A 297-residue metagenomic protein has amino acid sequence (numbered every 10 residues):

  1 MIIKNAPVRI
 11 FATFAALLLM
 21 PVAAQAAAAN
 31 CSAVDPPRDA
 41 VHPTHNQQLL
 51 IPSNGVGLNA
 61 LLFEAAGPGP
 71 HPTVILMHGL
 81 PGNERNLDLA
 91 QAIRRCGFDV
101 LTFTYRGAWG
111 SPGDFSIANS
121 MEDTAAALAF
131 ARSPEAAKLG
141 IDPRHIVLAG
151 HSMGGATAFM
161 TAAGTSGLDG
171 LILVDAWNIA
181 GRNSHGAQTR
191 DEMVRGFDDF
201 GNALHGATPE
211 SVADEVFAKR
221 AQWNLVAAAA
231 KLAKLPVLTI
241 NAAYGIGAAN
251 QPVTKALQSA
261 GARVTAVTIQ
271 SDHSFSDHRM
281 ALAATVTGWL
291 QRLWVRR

Functional and structural regions predicted by a protein language model:
A27-G69: N-terminal cap/lid segment of alpha/beta-hydrolase-fold proteins
H71, H78-G82: Active-site glycine-rich loops that stabilize anionic/oxyanionic intermediates across multiple enzyme folds
L76-G79, T102: Structural cue for short, hydrophobic secondary-structure segments
I93-P112: Conserved alpha/beta-hydrolase
F115-K138: Alpha/beta-hydrolase active-site loop
K138-S152: Alpha/beta-hydrolase fold nucleophile elbow
M160-V212: Hydrolase active-site cap/lid region
V212-T285, W289-Q291: Serine-hydrolase catalytic core
